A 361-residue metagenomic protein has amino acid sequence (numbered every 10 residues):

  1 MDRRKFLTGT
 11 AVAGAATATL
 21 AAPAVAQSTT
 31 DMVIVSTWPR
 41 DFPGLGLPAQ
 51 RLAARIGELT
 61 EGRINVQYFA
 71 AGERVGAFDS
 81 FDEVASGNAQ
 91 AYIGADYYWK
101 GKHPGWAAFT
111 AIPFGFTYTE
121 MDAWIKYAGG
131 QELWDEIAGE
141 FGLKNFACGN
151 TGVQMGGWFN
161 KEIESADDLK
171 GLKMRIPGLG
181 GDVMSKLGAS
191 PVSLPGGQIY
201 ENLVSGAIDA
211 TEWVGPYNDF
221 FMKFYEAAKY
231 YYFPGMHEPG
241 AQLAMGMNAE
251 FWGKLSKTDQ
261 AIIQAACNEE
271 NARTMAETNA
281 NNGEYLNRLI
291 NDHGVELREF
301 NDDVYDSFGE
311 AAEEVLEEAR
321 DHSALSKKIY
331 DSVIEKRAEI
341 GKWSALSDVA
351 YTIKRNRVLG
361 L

Functional and structural regions predicted by a protein language model:
D2-T17, V25-M121, G129-E132, E136-L361: N-terminal secretory/targeting leader peptides
